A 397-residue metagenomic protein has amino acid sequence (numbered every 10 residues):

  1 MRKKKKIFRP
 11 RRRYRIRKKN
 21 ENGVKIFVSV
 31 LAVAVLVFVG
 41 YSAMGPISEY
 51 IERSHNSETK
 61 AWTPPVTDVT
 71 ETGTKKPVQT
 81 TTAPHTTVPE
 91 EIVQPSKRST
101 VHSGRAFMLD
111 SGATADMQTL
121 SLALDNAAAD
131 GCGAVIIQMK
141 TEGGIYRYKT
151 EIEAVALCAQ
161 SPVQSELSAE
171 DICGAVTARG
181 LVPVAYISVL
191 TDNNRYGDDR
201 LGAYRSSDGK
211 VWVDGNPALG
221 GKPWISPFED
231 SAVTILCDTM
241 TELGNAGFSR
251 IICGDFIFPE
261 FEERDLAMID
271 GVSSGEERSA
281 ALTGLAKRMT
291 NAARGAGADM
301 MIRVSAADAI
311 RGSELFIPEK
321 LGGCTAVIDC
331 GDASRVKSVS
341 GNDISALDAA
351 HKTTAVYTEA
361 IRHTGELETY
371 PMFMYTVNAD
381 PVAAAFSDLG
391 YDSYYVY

Functional and structural regions predicted by a protein language model:
M1-V24: N-terminal Lys/Arg-rich, disordered targeting/topogenic segments
M44-E49, G323-T325, D329-Y397: Substrate-binding cleft of secreted/luminal carbohydrate-active enzymes
P95-F107, L190-T241: Active-site-adjacent "subsite" loops/lids of carbohydrate-active enzymes
Q118-Y146, E242-C253, L321-V327, L389-D392: Catalytic domains of carbohydrate-active enzymes, especially glycoside hydrolases
D130-S165, L266-A267: Aromatic-lined carbohydrate-binding/catalytic grooves of carbohydrate-active enzymes
A134-M139, S165-N216: Glycine-rich, aromatic-flanked loop segments that form ligand/cofactor-binding clefts across common enzyme folds
Y148-C158, D192-N216, P259, E263-S273: Aromatic- and acidic-residue-enriched segments that line the glycan-binding/catalytic groove of carbohydrate-active
V184-T191, I252-G254, E276-E314, R362-N378: Aromatic-lined carbohydrate-recognition surfaces of secreted/lumenal glycan-active proteins
